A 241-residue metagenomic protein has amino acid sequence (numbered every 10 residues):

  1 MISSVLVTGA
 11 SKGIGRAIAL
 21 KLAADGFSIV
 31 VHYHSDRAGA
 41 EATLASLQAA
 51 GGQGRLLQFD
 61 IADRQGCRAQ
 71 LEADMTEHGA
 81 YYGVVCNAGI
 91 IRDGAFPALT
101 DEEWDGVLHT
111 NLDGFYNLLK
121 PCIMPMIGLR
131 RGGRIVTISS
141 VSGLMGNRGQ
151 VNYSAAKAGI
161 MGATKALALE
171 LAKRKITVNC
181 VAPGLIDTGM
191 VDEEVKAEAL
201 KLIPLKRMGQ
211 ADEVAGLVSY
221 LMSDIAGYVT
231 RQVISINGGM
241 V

Functional and structural regions predicted by a protein language model:
S11-K12: Conserved glycine-rich cofactor-binding loop
F27-A42: Conserved glycine-rich Rossmann-like NAD(P)H-binding loop of the short-chain dehydrogenase/reductase
A95-F96, T100-L108, A199: Substrate-binding pocket helix/loop in short-chain dehydrogenase/reductase
L119, A156, T164: Active-site helix of classical SDR
S140: Residue(s) in the substrate-gating loop at a strand-loop-helix junction that position the organic substrate next
A172, T177, V229-R231: Short, small/polar-rich loop/turn modules that mediate ligand/substrate recognition or access, typified
Q210-I236: C-terminal substrate-recognition "lid" of short-chain dehydrogenase/reductases
